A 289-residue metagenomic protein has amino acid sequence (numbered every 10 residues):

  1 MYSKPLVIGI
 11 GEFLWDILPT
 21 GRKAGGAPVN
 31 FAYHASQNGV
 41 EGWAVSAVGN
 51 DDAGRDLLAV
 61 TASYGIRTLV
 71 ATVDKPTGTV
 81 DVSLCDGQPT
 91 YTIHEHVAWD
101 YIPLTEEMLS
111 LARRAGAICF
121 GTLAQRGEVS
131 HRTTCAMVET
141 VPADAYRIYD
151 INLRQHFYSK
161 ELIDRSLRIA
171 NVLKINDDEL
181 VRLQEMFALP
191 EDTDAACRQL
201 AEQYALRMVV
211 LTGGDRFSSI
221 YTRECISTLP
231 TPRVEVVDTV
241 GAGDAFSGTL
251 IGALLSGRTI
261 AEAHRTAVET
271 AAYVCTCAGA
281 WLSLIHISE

Functional and structural regions predicted by a protein language model:
M1-I8, V60-A62, I66-A71, C85-I226: Ribokinase/PfkB-type carbohydrate-kinase core domain
M1-P5, P190-S288: Conserved phosphate-binding/catalytic region of the ribokinase-like
V7, D16-V80, L84-Q88, E95-D100: Substrate-binding N-lobe of the ribokinase-like
W15-D16, V181, W281: Nucleotide phosphate-binding site architecture
I17, N38, Y64, V141 (+7 more regions): Change "in soluble alpha/beta enzymes" to "in soluble alpha/beta proteins
R22-G26, D52, P76, P103 (+4 more regions): Residues at secondary-structure transition points
A35, N176, G243: Short, conserved phosphate/pyrophosphate- and ester-handling motifs at nucleotide-, phospho-/glycolipid
